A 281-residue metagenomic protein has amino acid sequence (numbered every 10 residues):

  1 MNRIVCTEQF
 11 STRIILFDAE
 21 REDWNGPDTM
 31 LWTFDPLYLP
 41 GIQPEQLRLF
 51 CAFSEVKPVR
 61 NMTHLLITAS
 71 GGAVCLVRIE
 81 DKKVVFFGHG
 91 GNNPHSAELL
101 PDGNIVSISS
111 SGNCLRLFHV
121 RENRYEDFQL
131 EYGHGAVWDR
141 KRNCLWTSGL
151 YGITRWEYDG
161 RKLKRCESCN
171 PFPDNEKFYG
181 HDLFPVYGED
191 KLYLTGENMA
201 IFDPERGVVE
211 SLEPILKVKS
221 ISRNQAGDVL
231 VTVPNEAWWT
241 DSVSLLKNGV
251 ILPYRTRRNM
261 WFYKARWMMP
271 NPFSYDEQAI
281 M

Functional and structural regions predicted by a protein language model:
M1, V59-M62, L99-D102, R140-R142 (+2 more regions): Residue-level detector of Asp-centered blade-edge/turn motifs that repeat once per structural unit in beta-propeller
C6-F10, L66-G71, V106-S111, L145-Y151 (+2 more regions): Conserved beta-strand positions in repeat-built beta-propeller and related beta-rich domains
D18-N25, E157-K164, P204-V209: Short loop/turn segments immediately following beta-strands, especially the blade-tip and inter-blade linker loops
P27-L49, S111, C166-Y179, I215-K217 (+1 more regions): Surface-exposed loop and turn segments in beta-propeller and other repeat-based domains that flank or scaffold
L31-H64, A69-G72, E80-S96: Blade-loop segments of beta-propeller domains
A52, N93, Y132, Y179 (+1 more regions): Beta-rich catalytic cores
V56, A97, A136, L183 (+2 more regions): Hydrophobic core register within WD40 beta-propeller blades
E176-L245: Loop/turn-rich, solvent-exposed surfaces of beta-rich toroidal or solenoidal domains
